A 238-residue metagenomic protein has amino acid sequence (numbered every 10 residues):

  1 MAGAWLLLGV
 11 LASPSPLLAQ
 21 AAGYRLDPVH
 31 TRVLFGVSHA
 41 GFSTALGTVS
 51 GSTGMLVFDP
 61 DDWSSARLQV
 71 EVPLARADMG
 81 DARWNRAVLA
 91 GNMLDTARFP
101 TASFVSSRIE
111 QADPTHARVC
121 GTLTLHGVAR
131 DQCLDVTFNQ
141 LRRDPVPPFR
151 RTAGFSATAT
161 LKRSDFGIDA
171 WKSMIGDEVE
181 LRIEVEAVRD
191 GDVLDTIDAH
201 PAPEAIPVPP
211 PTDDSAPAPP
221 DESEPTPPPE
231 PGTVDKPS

Functional and structural regions predicted by a protein language model:
A2-P16: Bacterial N-terminal signal peptides
L17-S238: Low-complexity, acidic/polar, glycine-enriched regions of mature
